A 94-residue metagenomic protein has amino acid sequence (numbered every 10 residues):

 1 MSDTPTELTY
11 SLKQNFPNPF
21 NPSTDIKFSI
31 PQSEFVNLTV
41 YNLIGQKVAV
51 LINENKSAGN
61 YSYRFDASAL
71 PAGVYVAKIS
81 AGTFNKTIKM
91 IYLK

Functional and structural regions predicted by a protein language model:
M1-F16, F20-V40, S62-F65, F84: Glycine-centered coil/turn sites that cap beta-strands in beta-rich domains
V48-A49: Generic structural signal for well-ordered beta-strand positions
I52-G82, T87: Short, surface-exposed loop/turn motifs with a glycine/proline- and acidic-biased composition
L93-K94: Extracellular interdomain linker/stem segments of modular secreted and single-pass surface proteins
